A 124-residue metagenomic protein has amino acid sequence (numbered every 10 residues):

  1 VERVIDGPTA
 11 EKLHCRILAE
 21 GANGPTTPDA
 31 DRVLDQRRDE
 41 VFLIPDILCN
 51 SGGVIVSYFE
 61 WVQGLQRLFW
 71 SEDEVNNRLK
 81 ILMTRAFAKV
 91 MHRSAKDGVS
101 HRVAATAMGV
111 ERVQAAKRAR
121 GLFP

Functional and structural regions predicted by a protein language model:
V1-I5, A10, E20: Rossmann-like NAD(P)-binding element
E11-P124: Adenosine-phosphate binding glycine-rich loop
